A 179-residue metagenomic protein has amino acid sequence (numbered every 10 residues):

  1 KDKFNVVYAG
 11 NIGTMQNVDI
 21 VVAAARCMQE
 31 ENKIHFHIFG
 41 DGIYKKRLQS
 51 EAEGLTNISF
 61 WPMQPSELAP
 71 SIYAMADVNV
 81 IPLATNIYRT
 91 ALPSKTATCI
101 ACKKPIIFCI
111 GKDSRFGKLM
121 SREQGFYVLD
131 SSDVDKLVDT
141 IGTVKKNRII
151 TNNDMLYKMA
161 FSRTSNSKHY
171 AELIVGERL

Functional and structural regions predicted by a protein language model:
K1-Q16, V22-A25, H37, N166: Conserved donor-binding/catalytic core segment of Leloir-type glycosyltransferases
K3, K33-H37, K45-P70: Nucleotide-activated donor-binding/catalytic signature segment of Leloir-type glycosyltransferases, i.e., the conserved
V7-Q16, A91, L129, K158 (+1 more regions): Glycosyltransferase donor-binding loop in the core domain
A9-G13, M28, G42, Q64: Short donor-sugar binding/catalytic loops of nucleotide-sugar-dependent glycosyltransferases, especially enzymes
Q16, P65-A74, N79-I100, I106-K118 (+1 more regions): Nucleotide-sugar-dependent
G111-G142: Change "using UDP/GDP/dTDP sugars" to "using nucleotide sugars
S132, K136, K146-G176: A charged, aromatic-enriched C-terminal amphipathic alpha-helix characteristic of glycosyltransferases across folds
